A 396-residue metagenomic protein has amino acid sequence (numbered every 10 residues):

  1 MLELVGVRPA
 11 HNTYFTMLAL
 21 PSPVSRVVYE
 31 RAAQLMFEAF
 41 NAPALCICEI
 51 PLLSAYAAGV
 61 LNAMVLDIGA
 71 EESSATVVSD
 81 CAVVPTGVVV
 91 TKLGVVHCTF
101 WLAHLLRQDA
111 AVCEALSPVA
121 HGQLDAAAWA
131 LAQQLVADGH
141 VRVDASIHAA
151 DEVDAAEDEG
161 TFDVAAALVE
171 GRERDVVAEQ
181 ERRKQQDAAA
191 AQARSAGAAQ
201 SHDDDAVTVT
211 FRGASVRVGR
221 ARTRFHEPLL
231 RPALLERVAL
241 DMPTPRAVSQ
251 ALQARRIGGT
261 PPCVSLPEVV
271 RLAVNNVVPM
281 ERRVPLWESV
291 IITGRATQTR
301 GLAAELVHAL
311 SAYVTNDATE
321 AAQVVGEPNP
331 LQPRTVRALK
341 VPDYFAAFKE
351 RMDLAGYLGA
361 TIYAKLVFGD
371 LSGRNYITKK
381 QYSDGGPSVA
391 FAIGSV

Functional and structural regions predicted by a protein language model:
M1-L66, S73-V396: C-terminal region/appendage detector
